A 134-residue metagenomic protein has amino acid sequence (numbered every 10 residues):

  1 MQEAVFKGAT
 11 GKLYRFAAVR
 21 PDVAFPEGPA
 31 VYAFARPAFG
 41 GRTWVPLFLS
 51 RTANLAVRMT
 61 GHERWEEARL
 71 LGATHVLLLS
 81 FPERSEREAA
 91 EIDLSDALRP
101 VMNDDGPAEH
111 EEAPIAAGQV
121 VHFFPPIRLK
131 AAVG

Functional and structural regions predicted by a protein language model:
M1-L47, R51-G134: Boundary/linker segments flanking structured domains
